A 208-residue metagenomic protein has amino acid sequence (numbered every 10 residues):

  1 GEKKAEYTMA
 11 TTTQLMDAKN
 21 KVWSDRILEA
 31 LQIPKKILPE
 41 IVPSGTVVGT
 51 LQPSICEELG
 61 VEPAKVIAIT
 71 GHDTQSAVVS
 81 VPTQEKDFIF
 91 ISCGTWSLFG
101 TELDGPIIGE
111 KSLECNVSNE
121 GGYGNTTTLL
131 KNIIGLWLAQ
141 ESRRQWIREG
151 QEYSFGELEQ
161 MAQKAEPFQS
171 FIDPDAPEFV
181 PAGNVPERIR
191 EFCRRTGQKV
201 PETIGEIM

Functional and structural regions predicted by a protein language model:
G1-E2, G45: Short loop/turn hinge sites at secondary-structure boundaries
E2-K4, L15-D25, E29-A30, P53-M208: Active-site core segments that coordinate phosphate-bearing ligands/cofactors across diverse enzyme families
E6-A10: Nucleotide/phosphate-binding loop and acidic/charged catalytic motifs in nucleotide-binding or -utilizing enzymes
T11-M16, V42-T46, S80: Conserved short loop/turn motifs at secondary-structure junctions
L28-T46: A conserved helix-loop-beta module that forms one wall/lid of the active-site cleft in ATP-utilizing catalytic domains
